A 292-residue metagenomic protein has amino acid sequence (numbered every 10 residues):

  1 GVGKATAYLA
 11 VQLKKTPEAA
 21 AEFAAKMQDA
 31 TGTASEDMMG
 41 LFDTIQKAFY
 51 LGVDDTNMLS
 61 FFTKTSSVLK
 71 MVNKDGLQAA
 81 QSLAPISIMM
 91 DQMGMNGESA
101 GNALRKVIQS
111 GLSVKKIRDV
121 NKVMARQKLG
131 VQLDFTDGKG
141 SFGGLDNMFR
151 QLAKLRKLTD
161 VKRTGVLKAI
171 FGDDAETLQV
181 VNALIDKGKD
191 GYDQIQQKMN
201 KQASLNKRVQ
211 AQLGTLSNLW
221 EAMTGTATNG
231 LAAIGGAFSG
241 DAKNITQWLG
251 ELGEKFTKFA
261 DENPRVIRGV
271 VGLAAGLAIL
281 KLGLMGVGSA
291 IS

Functional and structural regions predicted by a protein language model:
G1-Q179: Amphipathic alpha-helical interface segments used for oligomerization, scaffolding, and membrane association
A34-M38, M58, A79, S141 (+7 more regions): Generic alpha-helical segment signature
M95, K162, K198-S292: Hydrophobic, low-dielectric interface segments
I108, D146-F149, A153, N182 (+4 more regions): Residue-level detector of alpha-helical secondary structure
N121, R126-K128, D193, Q197-N200 (+1 more regions): Compositionally biased, intrinsically disordered terminal targeting/sorting segments of membrane/secreted proteins
T136-G140, A169, A183, S204 (+2 more regions): A general boundary/transition motif marking the beginning of the first structured unit of a protein
L167-A203: Long, low-complexity, polar/charged, intrinsically disordered or flexibly structured peripheral segments
